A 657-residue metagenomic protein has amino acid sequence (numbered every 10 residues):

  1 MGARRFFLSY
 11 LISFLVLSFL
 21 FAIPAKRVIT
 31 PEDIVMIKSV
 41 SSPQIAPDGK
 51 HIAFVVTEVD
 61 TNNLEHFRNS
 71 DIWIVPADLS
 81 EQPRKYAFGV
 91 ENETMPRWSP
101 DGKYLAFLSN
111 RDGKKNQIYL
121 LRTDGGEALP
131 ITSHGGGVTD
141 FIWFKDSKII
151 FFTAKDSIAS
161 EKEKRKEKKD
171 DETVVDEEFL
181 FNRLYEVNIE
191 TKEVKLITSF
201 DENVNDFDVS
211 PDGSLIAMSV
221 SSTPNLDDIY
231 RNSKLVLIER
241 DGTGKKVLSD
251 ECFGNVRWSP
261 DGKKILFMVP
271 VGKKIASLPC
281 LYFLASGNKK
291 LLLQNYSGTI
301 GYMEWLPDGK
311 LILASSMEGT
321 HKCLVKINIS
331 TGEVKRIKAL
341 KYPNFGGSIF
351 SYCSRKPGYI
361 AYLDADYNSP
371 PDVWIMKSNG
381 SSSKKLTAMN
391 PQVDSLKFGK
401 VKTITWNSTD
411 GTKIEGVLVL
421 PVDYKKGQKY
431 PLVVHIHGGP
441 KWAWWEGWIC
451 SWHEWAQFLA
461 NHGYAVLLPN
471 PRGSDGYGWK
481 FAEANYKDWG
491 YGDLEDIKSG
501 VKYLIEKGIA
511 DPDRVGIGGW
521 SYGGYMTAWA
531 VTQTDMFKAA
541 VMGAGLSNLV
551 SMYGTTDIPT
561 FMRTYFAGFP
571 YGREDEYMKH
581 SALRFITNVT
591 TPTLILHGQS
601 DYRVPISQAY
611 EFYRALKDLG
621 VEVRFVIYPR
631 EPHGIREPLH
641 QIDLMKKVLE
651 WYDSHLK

Functional and structural regions predicted by a protein language model:
Q44, V56, D60-N62, F151-T153 (+8 more regions): Non-catalytic accessory segments flanking enzyme active sites
P47-D48, P100-D101, K145-D146, P211-D212 (+3 more regions): Residue-level detector of Asp-centered blade-edge/turn motifs that repeat once per structural unit in beta-propeller
G49-I52, G102-A106, I149-I150, I216 (+3 more regions): Hydrophobic beta-strand positions that form the internal "hydrophobic ladder" of WD40/Gbeta-like beta-propeller blades
V56-D71, Y86-T94, A106-Y119, E127 (+12 more regions): A flexible loop/linker signature enriched in serine peptidases of the S9 family
P76-S80, R122-G126, N188-K192, E239-T243 (+3 more regions): Short loop/turn segments that connect beta-strands within beta-propeller blades
F88, W455-F458, L468-K657: Active-site-proximal cap/loop segments of hydrolase catalytic domains
Q428-G438: Short beta-strand element of the alpha/beta-hydrolase
